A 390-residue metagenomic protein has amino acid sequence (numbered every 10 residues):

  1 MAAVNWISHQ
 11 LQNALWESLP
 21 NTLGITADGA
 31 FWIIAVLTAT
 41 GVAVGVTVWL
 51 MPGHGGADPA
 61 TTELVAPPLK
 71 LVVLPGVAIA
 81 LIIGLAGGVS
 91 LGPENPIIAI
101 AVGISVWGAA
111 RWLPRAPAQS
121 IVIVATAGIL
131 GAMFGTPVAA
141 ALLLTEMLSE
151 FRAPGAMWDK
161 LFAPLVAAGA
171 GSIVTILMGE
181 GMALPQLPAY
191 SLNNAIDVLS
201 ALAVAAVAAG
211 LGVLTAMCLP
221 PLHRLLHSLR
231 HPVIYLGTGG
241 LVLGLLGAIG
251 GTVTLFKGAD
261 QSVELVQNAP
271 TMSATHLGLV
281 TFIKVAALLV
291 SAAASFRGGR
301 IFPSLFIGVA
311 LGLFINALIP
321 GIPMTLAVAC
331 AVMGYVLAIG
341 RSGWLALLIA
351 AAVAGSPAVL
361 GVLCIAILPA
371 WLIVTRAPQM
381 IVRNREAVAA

Functional and structural regions predicted by a protein language model:
M1-A390: Alpha-helical transmembrane segments and immediately membrane-proximal extracytoplasmic
